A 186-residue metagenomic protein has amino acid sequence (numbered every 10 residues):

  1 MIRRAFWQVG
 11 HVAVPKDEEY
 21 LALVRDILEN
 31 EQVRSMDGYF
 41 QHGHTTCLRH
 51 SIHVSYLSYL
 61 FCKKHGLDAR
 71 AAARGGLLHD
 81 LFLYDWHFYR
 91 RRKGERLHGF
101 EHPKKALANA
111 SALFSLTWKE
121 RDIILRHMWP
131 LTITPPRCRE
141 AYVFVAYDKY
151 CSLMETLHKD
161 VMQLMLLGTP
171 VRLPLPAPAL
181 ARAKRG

Functional and structural regions predicted by a protein language model:
M1-G186: Metal-dependent phosphohydrolase cores
